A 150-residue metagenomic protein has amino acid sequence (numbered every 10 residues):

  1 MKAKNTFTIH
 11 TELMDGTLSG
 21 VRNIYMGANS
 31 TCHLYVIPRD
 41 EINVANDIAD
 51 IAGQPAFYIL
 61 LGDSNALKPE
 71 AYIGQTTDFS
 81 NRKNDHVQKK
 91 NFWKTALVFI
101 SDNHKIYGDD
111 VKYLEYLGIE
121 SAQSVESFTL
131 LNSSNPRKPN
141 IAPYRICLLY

Functional and structural regions predicted by a protein language model:
M1-I73, T77-D85, K105, D109 (+2 more regions): GIY-YIG nuclease catalytic motif and its immediate N-terminal context
P69, N91-L97: Short glycine-/polar-rich loops that comprise or flank the Walker A/P-loop and associated switch/sensor motifs
K83-K90, V125, T129: Amphipathic alpha-helical interaction segments
A96-C147: Internal, well-ordered alpha/beta segment that forms a basic, Gly-enriched binding/recognition surface
Y150: Conserved small/polar residues in nucleotide/adenosyl-binding loops
